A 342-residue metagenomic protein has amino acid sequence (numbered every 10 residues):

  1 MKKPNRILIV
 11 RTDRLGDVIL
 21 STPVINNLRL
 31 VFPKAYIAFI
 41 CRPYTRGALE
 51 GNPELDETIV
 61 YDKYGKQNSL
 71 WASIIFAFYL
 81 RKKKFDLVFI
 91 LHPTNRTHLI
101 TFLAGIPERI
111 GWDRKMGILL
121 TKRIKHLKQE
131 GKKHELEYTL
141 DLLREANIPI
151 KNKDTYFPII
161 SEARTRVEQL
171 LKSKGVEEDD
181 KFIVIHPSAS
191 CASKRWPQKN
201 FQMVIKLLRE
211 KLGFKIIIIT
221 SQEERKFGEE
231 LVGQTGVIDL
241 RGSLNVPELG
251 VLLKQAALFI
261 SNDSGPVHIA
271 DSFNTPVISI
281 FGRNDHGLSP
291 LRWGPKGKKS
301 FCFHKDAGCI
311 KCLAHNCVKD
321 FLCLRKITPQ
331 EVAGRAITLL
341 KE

Functional and structural regions predicted by a protein language model:
M1-E342: Catalytic machinery of carbohydrate-active enzymes, primarily nucleotide-sugar-dependent glycosyltransferases
